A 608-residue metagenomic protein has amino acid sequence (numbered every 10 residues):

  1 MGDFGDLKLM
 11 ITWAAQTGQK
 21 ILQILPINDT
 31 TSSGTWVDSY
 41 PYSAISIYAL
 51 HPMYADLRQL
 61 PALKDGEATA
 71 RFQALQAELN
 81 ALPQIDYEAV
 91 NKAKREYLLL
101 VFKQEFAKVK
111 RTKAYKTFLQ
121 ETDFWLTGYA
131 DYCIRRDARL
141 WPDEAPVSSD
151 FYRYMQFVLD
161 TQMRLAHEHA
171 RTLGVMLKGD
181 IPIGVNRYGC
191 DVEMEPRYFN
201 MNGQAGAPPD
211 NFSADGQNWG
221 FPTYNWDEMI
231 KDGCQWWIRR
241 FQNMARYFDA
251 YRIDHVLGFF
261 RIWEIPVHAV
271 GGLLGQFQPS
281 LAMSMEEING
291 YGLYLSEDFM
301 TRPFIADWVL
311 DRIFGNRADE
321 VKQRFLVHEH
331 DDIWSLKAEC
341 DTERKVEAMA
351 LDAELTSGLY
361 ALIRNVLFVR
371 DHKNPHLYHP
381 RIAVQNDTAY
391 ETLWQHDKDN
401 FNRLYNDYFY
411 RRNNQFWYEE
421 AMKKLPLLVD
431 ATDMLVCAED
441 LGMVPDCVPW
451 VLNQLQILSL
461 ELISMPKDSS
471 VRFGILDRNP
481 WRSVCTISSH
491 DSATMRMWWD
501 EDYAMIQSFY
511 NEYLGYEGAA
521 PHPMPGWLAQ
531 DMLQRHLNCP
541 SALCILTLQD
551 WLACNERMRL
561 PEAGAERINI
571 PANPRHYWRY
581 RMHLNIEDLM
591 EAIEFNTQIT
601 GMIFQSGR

Functional and structural regions predicted by a protein language model:
M1-R608: Catalytic cores of glycan-processing enzymes that make or break glycosidic bonds
